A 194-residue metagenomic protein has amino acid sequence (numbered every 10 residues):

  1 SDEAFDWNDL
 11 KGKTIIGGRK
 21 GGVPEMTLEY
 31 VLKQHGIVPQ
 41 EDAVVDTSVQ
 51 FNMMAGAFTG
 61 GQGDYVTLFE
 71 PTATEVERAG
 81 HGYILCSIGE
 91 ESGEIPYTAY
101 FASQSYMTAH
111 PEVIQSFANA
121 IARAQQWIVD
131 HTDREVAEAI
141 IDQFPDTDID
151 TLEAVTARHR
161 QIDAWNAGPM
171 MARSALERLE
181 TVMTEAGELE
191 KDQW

Functional and structural regions predicted by a protein language model:
E3-A79, E94, R173-R178: Bilobed "Venus flytrap"/periplasmic-binding protein-like clamshell domains and structurally analogous long
I15, S87, A164-G168: A ubiquitous short alpha-helical element
G21, A43, F69, S87-I88 (+2 more regions): Short loop/turn and capping residues at structural boundaries
P39, Y83, E190-K191: Residue-level detector of short coil/turn "hinge" positions at structural boundaries
Q50-F144: Pocket-lining segment of extracytoplasmic ligand-binding domains
Y65, K191-W194: Short hairpin/turn module used for nucleic-acid contact or packing/dimerization
T108-E190: Secondary-structure end/capping motifs
